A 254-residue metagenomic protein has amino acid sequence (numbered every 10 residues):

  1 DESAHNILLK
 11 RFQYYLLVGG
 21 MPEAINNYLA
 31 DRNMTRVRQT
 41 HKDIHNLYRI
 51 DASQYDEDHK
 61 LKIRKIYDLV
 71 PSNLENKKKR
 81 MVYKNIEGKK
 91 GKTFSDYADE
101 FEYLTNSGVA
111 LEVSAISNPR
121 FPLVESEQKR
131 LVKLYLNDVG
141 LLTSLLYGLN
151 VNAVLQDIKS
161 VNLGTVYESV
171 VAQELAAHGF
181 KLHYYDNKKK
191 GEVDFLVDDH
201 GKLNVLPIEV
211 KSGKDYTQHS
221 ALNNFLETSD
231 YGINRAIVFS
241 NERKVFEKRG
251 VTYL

Functional and structural regions predicted by a protein language model:
D1-G20: Amphipathic alpha-helical segments of the small helical/lid subdomains adjacent to P-loop NTPase cores
L16, M21, I25-H200: Accessory nucleic acid-recognition modules appended to NTPase machines
L145-L149, S220-A221, K248-G250: Short conserved micro-motifs at the rims of enzyme active sites and ligand-binding pockets
V205-K214: Active-site ExK catalytic segment of metal-dependent nucleases
K214-N224: Active-site-adjacent loop/helix micro-motif of nuclease/hydrolase catalytic cores
F225-G232: Arginine/glycine-rich "motif VI" loop of SF2 helicases in the C-terminal RecA-like domain
N234-S240: Short, hydrophobic beta-strand segments that form beta-sheet elements in well-ordered domains
N241-L254: Domain-level recognition of nuclease-like catalytic cores that cleave nucleotide substrates
